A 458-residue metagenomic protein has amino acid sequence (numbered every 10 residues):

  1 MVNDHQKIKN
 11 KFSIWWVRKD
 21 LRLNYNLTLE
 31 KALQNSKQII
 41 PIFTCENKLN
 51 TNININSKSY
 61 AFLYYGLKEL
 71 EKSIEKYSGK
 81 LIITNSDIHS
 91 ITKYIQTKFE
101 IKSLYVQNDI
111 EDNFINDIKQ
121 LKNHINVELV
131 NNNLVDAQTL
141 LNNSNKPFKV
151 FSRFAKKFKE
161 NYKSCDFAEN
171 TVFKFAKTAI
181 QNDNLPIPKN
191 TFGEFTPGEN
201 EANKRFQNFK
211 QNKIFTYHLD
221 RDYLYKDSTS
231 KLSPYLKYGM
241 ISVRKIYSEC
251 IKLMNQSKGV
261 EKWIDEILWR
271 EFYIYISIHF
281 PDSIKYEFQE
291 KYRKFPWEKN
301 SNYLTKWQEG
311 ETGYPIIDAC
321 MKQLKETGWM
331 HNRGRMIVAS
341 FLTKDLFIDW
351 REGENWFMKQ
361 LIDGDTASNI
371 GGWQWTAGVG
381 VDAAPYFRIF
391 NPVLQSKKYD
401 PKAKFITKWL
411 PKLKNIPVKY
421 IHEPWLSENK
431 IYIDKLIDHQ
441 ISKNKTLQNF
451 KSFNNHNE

Functional and structural regions predicted by a protein language model:
M1-G79, Y432, S442-K443, L447-K451 (+1 more regions): N-terminal beta-strand-loop-alpha-helix module at the start of alpha/beta ligand-binding or catalytic domains
K11, D227-L410: Active-site-proximal binding-pocket segments
W15-W16, K80-I83, S103-Q107: Short catalytic-loop micro-motif centered on adjacent basic/acidic residues
N24-T28, N116-I118, G353: Residues at alpha-helix caps and immediate loop-helix transition turns in enzyme cores, especially N- and C-cap
P41, L81-N85, L129: A structural preference for short, hydrophobic beta-strand core positions in alpha/beta folds
D87-P197, W373-T376, V393: Beta-rich, aromatic/charged-enriched effector core domains that present basic-aromatic interfaces for binding
K146-K291, Y399-D400, K404-E458: Glycine/tryptophan-enriched, flexible segments
